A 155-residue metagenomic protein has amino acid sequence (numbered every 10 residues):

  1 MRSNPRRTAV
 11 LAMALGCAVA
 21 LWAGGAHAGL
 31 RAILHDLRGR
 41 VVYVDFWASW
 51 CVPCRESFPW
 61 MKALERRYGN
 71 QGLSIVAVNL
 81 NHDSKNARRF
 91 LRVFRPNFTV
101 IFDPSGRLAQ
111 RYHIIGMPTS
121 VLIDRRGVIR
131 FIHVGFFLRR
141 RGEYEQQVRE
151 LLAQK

Functional and structural regions predicted by a protein language model:
R2-M13: Bacterial N-terminal signal peptides that target proteins for export
A12-A20: Bacterial N-terminal signal peptides
G24-V42, Y68: A short beta-strand-turn-helix
R40-V41, F58-V78, R92: Conserved helix-turn-beta segment immediately C-terminal to the redox Cys motif in thioredoxin-like folds
R40-V42, F46-W50, G116: Short pre-active-site segment immediately N-terminal to redox-active cysteine/selenocysteine motifs in thiol-based
F46-A63: Conserved redox-active cysteine motifs that mediate thiol-disulfide chemistry, especially di-cysteine Cys-X(1-2)-Cys
R88-R126: Short, internal strand/loop/helix patches that form the active-site neighborhood or redox-interaction surface
L122-K155: Thiol-/selenol-based redox modules, centered on thioredoxin-like and closely related oxidoreductase domains
